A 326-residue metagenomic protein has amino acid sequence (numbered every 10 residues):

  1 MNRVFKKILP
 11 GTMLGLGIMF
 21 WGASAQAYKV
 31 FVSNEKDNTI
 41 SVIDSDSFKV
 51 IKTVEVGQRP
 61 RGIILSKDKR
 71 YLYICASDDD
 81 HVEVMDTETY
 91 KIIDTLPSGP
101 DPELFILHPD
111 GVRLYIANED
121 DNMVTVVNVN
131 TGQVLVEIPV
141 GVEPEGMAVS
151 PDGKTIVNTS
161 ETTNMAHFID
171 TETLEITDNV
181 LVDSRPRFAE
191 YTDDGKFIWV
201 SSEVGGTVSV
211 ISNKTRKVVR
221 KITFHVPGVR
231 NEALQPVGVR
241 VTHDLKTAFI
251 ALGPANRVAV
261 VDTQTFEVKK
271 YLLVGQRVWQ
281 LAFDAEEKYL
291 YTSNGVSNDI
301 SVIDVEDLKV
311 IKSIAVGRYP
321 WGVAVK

Functional and structural regions predicted by a protein language model:
N2-T12: Bacterial N-terminal signal peptides that target proteins for export
G15-I18, A23-K326: Predominantly soluble domains enriched in secretory-pathway, periplasmic, or organellar proteins
